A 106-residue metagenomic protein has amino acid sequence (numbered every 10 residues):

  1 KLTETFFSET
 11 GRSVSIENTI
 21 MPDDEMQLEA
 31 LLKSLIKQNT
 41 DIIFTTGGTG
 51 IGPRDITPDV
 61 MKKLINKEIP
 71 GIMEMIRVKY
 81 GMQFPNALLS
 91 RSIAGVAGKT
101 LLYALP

Functional and structural regions predicted by a protein language model:
K1-P106: Non-catalytic beta/alpha edge segments that cap or flank active sites
